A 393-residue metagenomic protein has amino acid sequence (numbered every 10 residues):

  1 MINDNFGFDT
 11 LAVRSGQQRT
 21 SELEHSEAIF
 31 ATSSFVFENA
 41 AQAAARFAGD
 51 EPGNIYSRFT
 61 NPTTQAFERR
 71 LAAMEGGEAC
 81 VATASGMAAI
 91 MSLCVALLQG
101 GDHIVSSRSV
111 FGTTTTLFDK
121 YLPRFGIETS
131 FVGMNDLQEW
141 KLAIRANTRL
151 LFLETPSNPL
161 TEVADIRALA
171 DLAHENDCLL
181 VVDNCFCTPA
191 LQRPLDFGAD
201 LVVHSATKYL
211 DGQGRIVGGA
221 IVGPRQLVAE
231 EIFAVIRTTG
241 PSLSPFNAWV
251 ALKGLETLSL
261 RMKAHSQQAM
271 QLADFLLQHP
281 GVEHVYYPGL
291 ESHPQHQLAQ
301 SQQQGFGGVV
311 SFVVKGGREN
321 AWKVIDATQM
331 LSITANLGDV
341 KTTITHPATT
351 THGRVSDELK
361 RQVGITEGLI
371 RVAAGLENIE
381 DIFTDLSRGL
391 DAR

Functional and structural regions predicted by a protein language model:
I2-N3, A12-Q18, C80-G281, Y286 (+1 more regions): Conserved PLP-enzyme active-site core in the AAT-like
I2-N61, R69: N-terminal "arm"/small-domain region of PLP-dependent enzymes with the aminotransferase-like
Q17, A31-F37, F186, K208 (+6 more regions): Glycine-rich beta-alpha junction loops
N39-A88, T113-K120: Conserved N-terminal alpha-helix of the aminotransferase class I/II PLP-enzyme fold
P52, E78, V217, A251 (+3 more regions): Short amphipathic alpha-helical segments
M74, L276-P280, T328: Acidic-histidine catalytic/liganding microenvironments
D119-K120, E128, A146, R261 (+1 more regions): PLP-dependent enzyme catalytic core of the Aspartate aminotransferase-like
H284-I370, A374: Conserved C-terminal alpha-helix-loop-beta "cap" of PLP-dependent enzymes that closes/shapes the active-site mouth
